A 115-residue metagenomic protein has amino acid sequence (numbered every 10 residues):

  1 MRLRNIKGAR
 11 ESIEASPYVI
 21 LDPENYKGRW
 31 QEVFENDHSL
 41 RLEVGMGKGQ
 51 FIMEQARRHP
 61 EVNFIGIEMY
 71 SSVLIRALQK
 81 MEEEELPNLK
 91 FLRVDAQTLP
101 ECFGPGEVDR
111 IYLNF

Functional and structural regions predicted by a protein language model:
M1-L42, Q50-R57: S-adenosyl-L-methionine
S39-E101: SAM cofactor-binding core of SAM-dependent methyltransferases, primarily the Rossmann-like beta-alpha-beta module
E101-R110: A short acidic, Gly/Pro-enriched loop at the edge of an enzyme's catalytic core that lines a small-molecule cofactor
Y112-F115: Non-cysteine beta-strand/loop elements that form the S-adenosyl-L-methionine
